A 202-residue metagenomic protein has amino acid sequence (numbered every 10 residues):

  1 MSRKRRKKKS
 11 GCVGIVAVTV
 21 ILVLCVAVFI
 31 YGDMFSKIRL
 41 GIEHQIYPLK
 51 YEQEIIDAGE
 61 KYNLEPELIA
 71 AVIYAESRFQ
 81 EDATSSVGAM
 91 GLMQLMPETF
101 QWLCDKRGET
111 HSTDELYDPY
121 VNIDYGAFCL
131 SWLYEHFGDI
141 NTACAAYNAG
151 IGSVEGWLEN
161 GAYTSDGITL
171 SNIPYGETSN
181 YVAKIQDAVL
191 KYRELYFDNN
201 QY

Functional and structural regions predicted by a protein language model:
M1-G11: N-terminal Lys/Arg-rich, disordered targeting/topogenic segments
S10-V13, V182: Low-complexity, intrinsically disordered short peptide segments enriched in small/polar/basic residues
G14-D33: Hydrophobic membrane-insertion alpha-helices, especially the h-region of bacterial N-terminal signal peptides
Y31-Y202: Catalytic glycan-binding domains that act on GlcNAc-containing polysaccharides
